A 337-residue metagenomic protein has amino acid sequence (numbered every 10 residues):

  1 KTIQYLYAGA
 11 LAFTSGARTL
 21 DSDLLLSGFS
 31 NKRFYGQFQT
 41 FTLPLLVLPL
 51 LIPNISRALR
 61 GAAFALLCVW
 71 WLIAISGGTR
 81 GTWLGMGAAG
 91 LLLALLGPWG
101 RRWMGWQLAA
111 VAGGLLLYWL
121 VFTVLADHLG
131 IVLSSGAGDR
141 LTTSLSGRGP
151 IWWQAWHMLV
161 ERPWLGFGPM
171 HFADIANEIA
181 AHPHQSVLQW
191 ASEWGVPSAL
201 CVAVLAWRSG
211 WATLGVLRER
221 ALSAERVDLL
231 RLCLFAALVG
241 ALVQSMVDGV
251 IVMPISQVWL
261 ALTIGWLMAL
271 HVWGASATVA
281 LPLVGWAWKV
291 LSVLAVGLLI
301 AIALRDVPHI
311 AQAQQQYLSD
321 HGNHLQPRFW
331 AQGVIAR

Functional and structural regions predicted by a protein language model:
K1-D21, F29-W99, V202-R218, L238 (+3 more regions): Alpha-helical transmembrane segments of multi-pass inner-membrane proteins
D21-Y35, R140-G149, H182, Q189-E193: Short aromatic-rich membrane-water interface segments that cap or initiate transmembrane helices in multi-pass membrane
A58-A63, S223-F235: Membrane-interfacial loop-to-transmembrane alpha-helix junctions, especially the N-terminal start
F64-A65, W83-L84, G105-A109, R231-F235: Hydrophobic alpha-helical transmembrane segments
S76, A94-D139, T143, I151 (+2 more regions): A membrane-periplasm/extracellular boundary helix in multi-pass inner-membrane enzymes that assemble envelope glycans
S146-A180, V187, W194-C201: TM-adjacent membrane-interface loops and short helices in multi-pass inner/ER membrane proteins
L232-L242, M246-W288, G297: Transmembrane alpha-helices of multi-pass inner-membrane enzymes
L304-R337: Membrane-interface segments at or immediately adjacent to transmembrane helices that form the boundary between
